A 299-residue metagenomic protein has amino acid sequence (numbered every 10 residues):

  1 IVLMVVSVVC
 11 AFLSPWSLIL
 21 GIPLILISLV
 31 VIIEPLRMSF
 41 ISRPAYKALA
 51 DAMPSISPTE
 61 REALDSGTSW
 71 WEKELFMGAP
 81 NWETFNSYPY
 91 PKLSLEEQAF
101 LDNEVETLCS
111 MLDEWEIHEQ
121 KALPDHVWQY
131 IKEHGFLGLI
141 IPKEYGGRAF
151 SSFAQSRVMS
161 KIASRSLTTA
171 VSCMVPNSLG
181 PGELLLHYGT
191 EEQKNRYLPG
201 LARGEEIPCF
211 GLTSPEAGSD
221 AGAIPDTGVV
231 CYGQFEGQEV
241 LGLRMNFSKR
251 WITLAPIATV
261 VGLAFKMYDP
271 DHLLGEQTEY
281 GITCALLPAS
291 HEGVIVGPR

Functional and structural regions predicted by a protein language model:
V2-P15: Hydrophobic transmembrane alpha-helices
M4-V6, G21-P176, E183, Y188-I207 (+3 more regions): Amphipathic, small/basic residue-rich leader segments at the start of a protein or domain
F12-L24: Hydrophobic alpha-helical transmembrane segments
G146-S151, S178-G182, E216-D220, W251-L254 (+2 more regions): Flexible loop/turn segments at secondary-structure boundaries
I207-L212, R244-M245, G293-G297: Short Pro/Gly-enriched beta-strand edge/turn motifs at strand-loop
C209-V230: A gly/ser-rich beta-alpha-beta helix-loop segment of oxidoreductase catalytic cores
V229-G233, M267: Short beta-strand micro-motifs enriched in acidic
Q238-V294: A short core secondary-structure module
